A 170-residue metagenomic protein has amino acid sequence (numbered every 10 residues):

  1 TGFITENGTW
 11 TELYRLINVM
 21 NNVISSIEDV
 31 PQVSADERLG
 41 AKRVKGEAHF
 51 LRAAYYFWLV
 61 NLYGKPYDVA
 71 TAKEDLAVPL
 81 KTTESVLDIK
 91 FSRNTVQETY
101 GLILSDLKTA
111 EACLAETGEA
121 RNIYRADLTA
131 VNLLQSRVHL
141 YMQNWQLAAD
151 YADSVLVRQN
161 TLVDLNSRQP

Functional and structural regions predicted by a protein language model:
T1-Y63, N94, E111-E116: Conserved, well-structured interaction surfaces
I17-M20, F57, Y100, L107 (+2 more regions): Inward-facing hydrophobic residues that define packing positions of alpha-helical scaffold repeats
E37-L39, L62-Q97, G101: Short coil/linker segments at helix-helix boundaries
Y55, S136-V138: Residue-level signature for tetratricopeptide repeat
V60-Y67, G118-E119, Y141-N144: Short coil/turn linking the two alpha-helices of tandem helical-hairpin repeats
A77, R125, Q143-P170: Hydrophobic-face positions in mid-chain alpha helices that act as interaction patches
